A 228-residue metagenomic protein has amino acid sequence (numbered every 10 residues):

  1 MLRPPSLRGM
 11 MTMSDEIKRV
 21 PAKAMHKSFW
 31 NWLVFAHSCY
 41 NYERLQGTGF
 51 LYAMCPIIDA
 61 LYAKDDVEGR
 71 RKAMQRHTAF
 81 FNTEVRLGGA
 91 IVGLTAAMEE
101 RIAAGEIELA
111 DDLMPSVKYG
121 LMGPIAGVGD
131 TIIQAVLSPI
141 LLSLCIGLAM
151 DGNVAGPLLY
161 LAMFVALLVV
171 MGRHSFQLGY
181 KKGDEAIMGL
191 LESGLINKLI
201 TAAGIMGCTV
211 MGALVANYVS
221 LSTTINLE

Functional and structural regions predicted by a protein language model:
S6-A110: Soluble N-terminal domains of membrane-associated systems
A110-S116, Y180-G194: Juxtamembrane inter-helical linkers in multi-pass membrane proteins
D112-G147: Transmembrane alpha-helical segments and their cytosolic interface motifs in multi-pass membrane proteins
C145-L159, Y218-L227: Helix-coil boundary and interhelical linker segments in multi-pass alpha-helical membrane proteins
A155-V169: Alpha-helical transmembrane segments
V170-D184: Membrane-water interface of transmembrane alpha-helices
S193-E228: Alpha-helical transmembrane segments of helical membrane proteins, especially in multi-pass transport, channel
